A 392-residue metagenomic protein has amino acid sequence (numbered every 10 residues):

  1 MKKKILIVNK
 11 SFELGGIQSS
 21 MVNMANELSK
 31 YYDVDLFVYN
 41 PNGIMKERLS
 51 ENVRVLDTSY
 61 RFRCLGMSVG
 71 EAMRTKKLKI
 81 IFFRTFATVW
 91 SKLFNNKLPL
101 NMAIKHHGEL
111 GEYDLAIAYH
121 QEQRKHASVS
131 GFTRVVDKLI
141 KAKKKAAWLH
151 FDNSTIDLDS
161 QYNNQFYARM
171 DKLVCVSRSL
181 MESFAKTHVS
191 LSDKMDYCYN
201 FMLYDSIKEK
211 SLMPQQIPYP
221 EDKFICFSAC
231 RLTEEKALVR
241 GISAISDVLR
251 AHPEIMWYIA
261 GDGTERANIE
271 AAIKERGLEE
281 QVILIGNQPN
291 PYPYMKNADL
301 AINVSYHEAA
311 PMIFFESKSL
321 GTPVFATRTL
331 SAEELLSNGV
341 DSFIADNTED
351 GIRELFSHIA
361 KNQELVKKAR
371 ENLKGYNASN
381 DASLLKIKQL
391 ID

Functional and structural regions predicted by a protein language model:
I7-L14, E27-K97: N-terminal strand-loop element at the rim of the active site of nucleotide-sugar-dependent glycosyltransferases
Q18-N23, F224-P253, T264-E270: A conserved mid-protein helix/loop that constitutes part of the nucleotide-sugar donor-binding site
K144-H150, S154, R169-E209: Donor nucleotide-sugar binding/catalytic pocket of nucleotide-sugar-dependent glycosyltransferases
E270-G286: Nucleotide-activated donor-binding/catalytic signature segment of Leloir-type glycosyltransferases, i.e., the conserved
K274, E364-N380, K386: A short, well-ordered alpha-helix in the C-terminal region of glycosyltransferases
N287, Y306: Aromatic "clamp/platform" in nucleotide-sugar-dependent glycosyltransferases that forms part of the donor/acceptor
P323-T327: Short hydrophobic beta-strand element within catalytic cores of glycosyltransferases and related nucleotide-activated
N338-E349, H358-Q363: Conserved acidic donor-binding segment of nucleotide-sugar-dependent glycosyltransferases
